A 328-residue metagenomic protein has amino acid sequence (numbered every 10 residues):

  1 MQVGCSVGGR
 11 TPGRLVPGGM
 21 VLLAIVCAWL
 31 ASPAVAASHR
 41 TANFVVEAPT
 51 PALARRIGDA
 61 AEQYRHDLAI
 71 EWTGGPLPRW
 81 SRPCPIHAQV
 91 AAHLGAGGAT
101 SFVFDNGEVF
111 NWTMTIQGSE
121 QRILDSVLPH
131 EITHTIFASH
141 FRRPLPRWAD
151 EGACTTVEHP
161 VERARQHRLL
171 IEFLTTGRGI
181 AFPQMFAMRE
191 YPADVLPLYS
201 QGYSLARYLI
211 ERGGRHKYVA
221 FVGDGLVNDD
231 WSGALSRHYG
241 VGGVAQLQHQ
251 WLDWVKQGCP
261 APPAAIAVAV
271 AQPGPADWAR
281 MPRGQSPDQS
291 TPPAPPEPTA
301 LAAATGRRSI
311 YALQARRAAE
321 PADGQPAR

Functional and structural regions predicted by a protein language model:
M1-L15: N-terminal secretory signal peptides that target proteins for export/translocation
G18-W29: Bacterial N-terminal signal peptides
A31-P33: N-terminal signal peptide c-region/cleavage motif recognized by signal peptidases
V35-P146, M188, W231-A234: Juxtacatalytic substrate-recognition/specificity segment
T100-N111, R122-I123, H140-Q289: Acidic/His/Gly-enriched intrinsically disordered linker/tail segments that often contain short helix/coil "MoRF-like"
T135, G152, E172-T176, R307 (+1 more regions): Active-site-flanking segments in enzyme catalytic domains
A271-R328: Non-catalytic terminal regions of proteins
